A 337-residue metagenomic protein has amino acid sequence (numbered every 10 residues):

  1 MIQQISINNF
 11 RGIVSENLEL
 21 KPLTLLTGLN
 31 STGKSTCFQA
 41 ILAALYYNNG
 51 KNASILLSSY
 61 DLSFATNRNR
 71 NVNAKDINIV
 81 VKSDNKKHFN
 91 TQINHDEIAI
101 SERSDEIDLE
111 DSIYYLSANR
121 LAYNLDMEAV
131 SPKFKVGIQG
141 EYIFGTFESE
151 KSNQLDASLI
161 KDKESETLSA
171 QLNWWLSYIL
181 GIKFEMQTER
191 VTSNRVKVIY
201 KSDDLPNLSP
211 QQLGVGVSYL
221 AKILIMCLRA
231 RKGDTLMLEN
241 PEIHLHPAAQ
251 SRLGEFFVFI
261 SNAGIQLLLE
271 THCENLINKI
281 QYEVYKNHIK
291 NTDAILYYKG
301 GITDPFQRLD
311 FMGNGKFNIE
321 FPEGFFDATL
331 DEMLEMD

Functional and structural regions predicted by a protein language model:
M1-S54, R190-D337: Switch/communication elements of ASCE P-loop NTPase nucleotide-binding domains
Y47-M226, R231-K232, D304-D337: Phosphate-coordinating catalytic segments in nucleotide- and nucleic-acid-processing enzymes
